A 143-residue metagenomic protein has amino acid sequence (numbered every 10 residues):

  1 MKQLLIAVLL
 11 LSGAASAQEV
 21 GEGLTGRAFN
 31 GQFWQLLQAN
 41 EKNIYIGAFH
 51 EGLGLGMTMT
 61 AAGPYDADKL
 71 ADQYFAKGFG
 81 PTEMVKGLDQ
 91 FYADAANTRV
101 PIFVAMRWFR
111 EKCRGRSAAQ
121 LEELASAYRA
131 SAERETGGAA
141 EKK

Functional and structural regions predicted by a protein language model:
M1, E41, E141-K142: Generic cytosolic/nucleocytoplasmic N-terminal low-complexity/intrinsically disordered segments
Q3-G13: Sec-dependent N-terminal signal peptides
L11-S16, T60: Short hydrophobic alpha-helical membrane-anchoring segments
Q18-E51: Immediate post-signal-peptide N-terminus of mature secreted/exported proteins
V20-F29, T58-K143: Compact alpha-helical subdomains of small soluble proteins
Y45-L55, R107-E111: Short, hydrophobic/amphipathic alpha-helical patches that form generic packing surfaces within helical domains
